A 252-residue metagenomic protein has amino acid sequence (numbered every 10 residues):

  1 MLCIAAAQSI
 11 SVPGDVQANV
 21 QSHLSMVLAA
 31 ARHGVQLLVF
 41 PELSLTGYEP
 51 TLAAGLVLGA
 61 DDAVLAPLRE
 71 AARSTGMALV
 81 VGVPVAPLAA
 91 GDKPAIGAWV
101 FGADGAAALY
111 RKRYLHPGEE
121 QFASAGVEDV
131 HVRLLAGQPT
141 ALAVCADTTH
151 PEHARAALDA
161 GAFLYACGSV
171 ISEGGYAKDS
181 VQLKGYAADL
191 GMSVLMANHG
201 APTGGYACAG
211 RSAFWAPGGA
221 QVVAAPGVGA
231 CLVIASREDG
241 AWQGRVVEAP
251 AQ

Functional and structural regions predicted by a protein language model:
M1-A6: Extreme N-terminal starter segment of soluble prokaryotic enzymes
Q8-P13: Short polar catalytic/cofactor-binding loops
V16, L24-A103, S172-M192: Cys-nucleophile CN-hydrolase/nitrilase-fold catalytic domain and related Cys-dependent amidase chemistry that acts on
A18-A29, T148-R155: Short, acidic/polar
Q36-L37, T140, F163-L164: Structural motif
V64-V80, T149-C231: CN hydrolase (nitrilase-like) catalytic-core segments centered on the catalytic cysteine and neighboring Lys/Glu
V81-V83, I96-V100, H131, S212-F214 (+1 more regions): Short beta-strand scaffold segments in enzyme catalytic cores
A89-A160, E173-G175, D179-V181, E238-Q252: Active-site catalytic loop in hydrolytic enzyme cores
